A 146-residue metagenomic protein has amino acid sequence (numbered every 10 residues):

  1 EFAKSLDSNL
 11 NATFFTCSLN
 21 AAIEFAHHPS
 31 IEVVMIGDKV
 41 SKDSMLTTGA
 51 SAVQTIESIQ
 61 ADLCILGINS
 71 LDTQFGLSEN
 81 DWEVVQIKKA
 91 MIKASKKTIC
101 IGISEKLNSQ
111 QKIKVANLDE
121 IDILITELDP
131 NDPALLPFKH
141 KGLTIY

Functional and structural regions predicted by a protein language model:
E1-D7: Glycine-rich beta-alpha loop segments
S8-L10, H28-P29: Short helix-capping segments at alpha-helix termini
N9-F14, E120-I123: Short active-site oxyanion
L19-Y146: Conserved phosphate- and dinucleotide-binding cores of soluble alpha/beta proteins, encompassing both enzyme active
